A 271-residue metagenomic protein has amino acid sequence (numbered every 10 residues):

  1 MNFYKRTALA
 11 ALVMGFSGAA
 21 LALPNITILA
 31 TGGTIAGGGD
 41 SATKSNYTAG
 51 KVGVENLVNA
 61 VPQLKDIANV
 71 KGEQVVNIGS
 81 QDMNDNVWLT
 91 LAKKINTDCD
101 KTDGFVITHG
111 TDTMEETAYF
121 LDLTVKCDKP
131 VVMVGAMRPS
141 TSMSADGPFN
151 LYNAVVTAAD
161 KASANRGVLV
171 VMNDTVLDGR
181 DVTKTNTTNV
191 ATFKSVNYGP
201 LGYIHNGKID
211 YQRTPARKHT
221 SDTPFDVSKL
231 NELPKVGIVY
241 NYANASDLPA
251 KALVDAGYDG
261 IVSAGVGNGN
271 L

Functional and structural regions predicted by a protein language model:
M1-A22: Gram-negative bacterial Sec-dependent N-terminal signal peptides
L23-N96: ATP/NTP phosphate-donor binding region
L29, G53, D178-S263, N268: Accessory alpha-helical/coil subdomains and C-terminal extensions that flank or cap enzyme catalytic cores
L29-T31, I107-H109, V132-G135, L169-N173 (+2 more regions): Short beta-strand segments
G33-I35, H109-E115, T175-L177, G267-N270: Gly/Ser/Thr-rich loops at beta-strand to alpha-helix junctions that form or flank small-molecule/cofactor-binding
C99-M114, A256-N268: Short acidic, glycine-rich surface-loop motifs adjacent to enzyme active sites
T108-K129, L271: Short Gly/Thr/Asp-enriched flexible loops that form oxyanion-binding sites at enzyme active sites
V134-H205: Internal gly/pro-rich beta-alpha loop/helix module that stabilizes soluble enzyme cofactors or their anionic handles
